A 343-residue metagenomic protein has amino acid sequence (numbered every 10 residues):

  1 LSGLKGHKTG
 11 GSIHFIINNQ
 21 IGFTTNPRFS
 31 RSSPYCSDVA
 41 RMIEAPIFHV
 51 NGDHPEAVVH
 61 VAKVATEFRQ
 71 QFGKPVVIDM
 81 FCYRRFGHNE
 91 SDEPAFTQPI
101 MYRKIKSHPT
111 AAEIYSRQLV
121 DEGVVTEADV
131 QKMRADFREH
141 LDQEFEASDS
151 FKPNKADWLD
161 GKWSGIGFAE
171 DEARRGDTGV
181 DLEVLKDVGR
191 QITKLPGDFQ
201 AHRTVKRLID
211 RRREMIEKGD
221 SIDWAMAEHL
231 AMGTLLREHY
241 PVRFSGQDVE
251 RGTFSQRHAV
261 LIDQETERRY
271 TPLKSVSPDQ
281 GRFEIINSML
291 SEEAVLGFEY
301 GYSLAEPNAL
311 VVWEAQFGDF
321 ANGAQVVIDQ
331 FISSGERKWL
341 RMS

Functional and structural regions predicted by a protein language model:
L1, I16-G22, D53-A57, C82-R85 (+2 more regions): Acidic, glycine-rich active-site loops and adjacent beta-strand->loop/helix elements that engage anionic groups
K5, F68-R69, T234, Y302: Replace "in large, NTP-powered and nucleic-acid-processing enzymes" with "in large, NTP-powered factors and other
K5-F29, V276-Q280, K338-S343: A short, conserved beta-to-alpha structural element at the edge of catalytic cores that scaffolds binding
H7-T9, S32-S33, S291-V295: Short, flexible loop/turn motifs enriched in small residues
K8-S12, I43-P46, G73, P307-N308 (+1 more regions): Short glycine-/polar-rich loops that comprise or flank the Walker A/P-loop and associated switch/sensor motifs
T24-S33, D38-V77, F81-G87, A95: Conserved phosphate-handling catalytic cores of large alpha/beta enzymes
V76, C82-S343: Flexible, glycine-rich loop/tail regions that form catalytic "lids" or insertion modules at the edges of active sites
